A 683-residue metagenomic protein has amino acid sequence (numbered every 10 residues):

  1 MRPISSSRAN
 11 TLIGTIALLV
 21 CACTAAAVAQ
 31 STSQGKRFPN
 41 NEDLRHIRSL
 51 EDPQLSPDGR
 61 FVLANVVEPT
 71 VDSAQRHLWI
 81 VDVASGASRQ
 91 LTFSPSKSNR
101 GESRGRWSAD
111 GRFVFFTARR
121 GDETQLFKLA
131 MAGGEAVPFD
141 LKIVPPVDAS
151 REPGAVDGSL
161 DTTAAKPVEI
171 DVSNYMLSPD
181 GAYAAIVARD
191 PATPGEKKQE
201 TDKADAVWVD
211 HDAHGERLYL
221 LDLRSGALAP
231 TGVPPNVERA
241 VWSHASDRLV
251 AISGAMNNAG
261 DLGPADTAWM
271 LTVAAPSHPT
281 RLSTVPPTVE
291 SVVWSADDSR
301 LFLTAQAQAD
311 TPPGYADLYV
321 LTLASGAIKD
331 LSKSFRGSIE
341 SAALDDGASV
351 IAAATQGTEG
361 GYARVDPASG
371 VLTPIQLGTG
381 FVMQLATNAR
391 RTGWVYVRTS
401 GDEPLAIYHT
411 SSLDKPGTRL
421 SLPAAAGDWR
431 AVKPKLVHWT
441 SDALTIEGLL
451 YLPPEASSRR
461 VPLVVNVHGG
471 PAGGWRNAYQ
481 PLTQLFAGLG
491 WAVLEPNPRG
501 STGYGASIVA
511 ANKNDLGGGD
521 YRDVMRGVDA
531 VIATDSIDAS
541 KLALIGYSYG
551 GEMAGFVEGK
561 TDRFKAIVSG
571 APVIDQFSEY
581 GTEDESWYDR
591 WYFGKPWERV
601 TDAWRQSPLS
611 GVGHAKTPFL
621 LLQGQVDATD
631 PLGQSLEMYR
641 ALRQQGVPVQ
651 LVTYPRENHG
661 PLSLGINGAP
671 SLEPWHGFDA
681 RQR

Functional and structural regions predicted by a protein language model:
E42-R76: Beta-strand-rich domains and repeat architectures in extracellular enzymes and scaffolds, especially beta-propellers
D52-Q54, A185-A188, P194-E196, H211-L218 (+6 more regions): Non-catalytic accessory segments flanking enzyme active sites
P57-D58, A109-D110, P179-D180, H244-A245 (+3 more regions): Residue-level detector of Asp-centered blade-edge/turn motifs that repeat once per structural unit in beta-propeller
G59-V62, G111-V114, G181-A184, L249-V250 (+3 more regions): Hydrophobic beta-strand positions that form the internal "hydrophobic ladder" of WD40/Gbeta-like beta-propeller blades
V66-H77, S94-G101, T117-F127, L141-D171 (+11 more regions): A flexible loop/linker signature enriched in serine peptidases of the S9 family
P69, P498-R683: Active-site-proximal cap/loop segments of hydrolase catalytic domains
D82-G86, A130-G134, D222-G226, T272-P276 (+3 more regions): Short loop/turn segments that connect beta-strands within beta-propeller blades
L422-S540, Y547, E579-Y588: Cap/lid segment of the alpha/beta-hydrolase catalytic domain
